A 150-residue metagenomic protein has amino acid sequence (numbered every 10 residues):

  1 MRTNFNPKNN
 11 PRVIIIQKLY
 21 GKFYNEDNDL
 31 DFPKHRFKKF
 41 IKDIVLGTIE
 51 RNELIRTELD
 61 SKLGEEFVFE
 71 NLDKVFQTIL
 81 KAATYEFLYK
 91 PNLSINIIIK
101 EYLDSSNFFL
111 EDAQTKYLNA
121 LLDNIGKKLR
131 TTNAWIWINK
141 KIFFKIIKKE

Functional and structural regions predicted by a protein language model:
M1-F108, Q114, N119-E150: N-terminal interaction/assembly modules
